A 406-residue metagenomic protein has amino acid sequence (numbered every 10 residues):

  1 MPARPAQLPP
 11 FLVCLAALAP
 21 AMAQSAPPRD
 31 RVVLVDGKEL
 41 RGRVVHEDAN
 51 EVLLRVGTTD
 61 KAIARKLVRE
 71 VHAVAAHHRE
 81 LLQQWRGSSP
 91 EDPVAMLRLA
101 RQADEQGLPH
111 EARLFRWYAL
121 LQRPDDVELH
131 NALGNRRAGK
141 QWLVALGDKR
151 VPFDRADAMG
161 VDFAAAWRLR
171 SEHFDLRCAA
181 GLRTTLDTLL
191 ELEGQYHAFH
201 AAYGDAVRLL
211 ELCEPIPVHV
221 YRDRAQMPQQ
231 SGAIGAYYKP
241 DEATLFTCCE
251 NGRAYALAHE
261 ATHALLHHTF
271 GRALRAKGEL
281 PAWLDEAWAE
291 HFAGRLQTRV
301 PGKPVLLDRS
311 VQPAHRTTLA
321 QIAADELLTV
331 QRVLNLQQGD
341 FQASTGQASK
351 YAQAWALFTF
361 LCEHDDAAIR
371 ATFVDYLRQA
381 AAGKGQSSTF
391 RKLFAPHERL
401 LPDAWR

Functional and structural regions predicted by a protein language model:
M1-A6: N-terminal secretory signal peptides that target proteins for export/translocation
P9-A19: Bacterial N-terminal signal peptides
A23-S171, D175, L182-Y203, R208: Compositionally biased alpha-helical segments
E51, R65, L97-A100, R113-R116 (+11 more regions): Extracytoplasmic/secreted envelope proteins and their assembly/folding machinery, especially bacterial periplasmic
H72, A103-G107, R123, C178 (+7 more regions): Sec/Tat-exported extracytoplasmic proteins
H72-A75, D162, Q229-L245, G252 (+1 more regions): Acidic/His/Gly-enriched intrinsically disordered linker/tail segments that often contain short helix/coil "MoRF-like"
P90, V94, Q106, H110 (+7 more regions): Soluble non-cytosolic domains of exported or imported proteins
F163-P281, A382-K392: Juxtacatalytic substrate-recognition/specificity segment
